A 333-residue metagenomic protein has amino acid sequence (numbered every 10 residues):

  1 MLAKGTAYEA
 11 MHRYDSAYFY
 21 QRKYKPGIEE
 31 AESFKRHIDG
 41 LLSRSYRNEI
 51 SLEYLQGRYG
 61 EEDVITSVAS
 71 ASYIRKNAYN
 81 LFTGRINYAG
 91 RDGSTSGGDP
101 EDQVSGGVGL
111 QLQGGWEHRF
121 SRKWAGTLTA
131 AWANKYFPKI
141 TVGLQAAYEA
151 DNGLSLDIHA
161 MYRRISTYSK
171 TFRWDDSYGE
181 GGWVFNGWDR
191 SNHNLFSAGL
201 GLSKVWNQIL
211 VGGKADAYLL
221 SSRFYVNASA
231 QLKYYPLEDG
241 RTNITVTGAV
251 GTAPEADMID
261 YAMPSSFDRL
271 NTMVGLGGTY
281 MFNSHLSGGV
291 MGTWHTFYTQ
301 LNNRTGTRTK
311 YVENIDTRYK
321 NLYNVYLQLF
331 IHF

Functional and structural regions predicted by a protein language model:
M1-S45: Alpha-helical protein-protein interaction scaffolds
D15, N48-Y54, N80-F82, I86 (+3 more regions): Outer-membrane beta-barrel domain signature, strongest for Gram-negative TonB-dependent receptors and also present
H37, Q111-E117, G143-A147: Short, charged beta->alpha transition segments
L41-R58, K76-Y88, R122-G126: Transmembrane beta-strand segments of Gram-negative outer membrane beta-barrel proteins
Q56-Y73, R85, G90-D102: Surface-exposed strand-loop-strand hairpins of Gram-negative outer-membrane beta-barrel proteins
N87-Q111, T129-Q145, G153, D157-N324: Outer-membrane beta-barrel translocator/channel fold
K233-Y234, L329-F333: Short beta-strand-to-coil "C-cap" segments at the C-terminal boundary of structured domains/repeats, marking
